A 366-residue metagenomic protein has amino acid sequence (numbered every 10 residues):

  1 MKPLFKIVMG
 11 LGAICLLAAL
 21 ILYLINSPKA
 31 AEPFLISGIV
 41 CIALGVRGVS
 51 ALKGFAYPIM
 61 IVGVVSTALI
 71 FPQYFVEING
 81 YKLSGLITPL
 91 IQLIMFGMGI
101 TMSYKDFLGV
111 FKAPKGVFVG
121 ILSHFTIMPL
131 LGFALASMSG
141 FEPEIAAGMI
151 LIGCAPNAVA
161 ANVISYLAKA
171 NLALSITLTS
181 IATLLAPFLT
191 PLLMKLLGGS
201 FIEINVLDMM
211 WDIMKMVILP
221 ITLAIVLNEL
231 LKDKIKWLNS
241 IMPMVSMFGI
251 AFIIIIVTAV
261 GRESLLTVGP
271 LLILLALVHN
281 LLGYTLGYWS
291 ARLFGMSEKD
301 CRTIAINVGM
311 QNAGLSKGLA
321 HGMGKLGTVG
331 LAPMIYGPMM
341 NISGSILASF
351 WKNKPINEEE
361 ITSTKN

Functional and structural regions predicted by a protein language model:
K2-G109, P114-K115, I127-S137, K195 (+3 more regions): Structural signature of multi-pass alpha-helical membrane transport proteins
K2-M9, I273, L277, L281 (+1 more regions): C-terminal transmembrane helix-loop-helix hairpin of multi-pass membrane proteins
G12, S123-L131, C154-A160, L174-K195 (+3 more regions): Membrane-embedded alpha-helical segments of transport systems, primarily multispan ion/solute transporters
T101, K105, K115, G120 (+3 more regions): Long, hydrophobic/aromatic-enriched structural stretches that serve as scaffold segments
K105-K112, A160-N171, W289-L293, G318-K325 (+1 more regions): Helix-loop junctions at the membrane interface of multi-pass solute transporters
P114-I121, F141-C154, A170-I181, V206-M210 (+3 more regions): The feature identifies polytopic integral membrane transport proteins across all domains of life
H321-N366: C-terminal-most transmembrane helix of multi-pass membrane proteins
